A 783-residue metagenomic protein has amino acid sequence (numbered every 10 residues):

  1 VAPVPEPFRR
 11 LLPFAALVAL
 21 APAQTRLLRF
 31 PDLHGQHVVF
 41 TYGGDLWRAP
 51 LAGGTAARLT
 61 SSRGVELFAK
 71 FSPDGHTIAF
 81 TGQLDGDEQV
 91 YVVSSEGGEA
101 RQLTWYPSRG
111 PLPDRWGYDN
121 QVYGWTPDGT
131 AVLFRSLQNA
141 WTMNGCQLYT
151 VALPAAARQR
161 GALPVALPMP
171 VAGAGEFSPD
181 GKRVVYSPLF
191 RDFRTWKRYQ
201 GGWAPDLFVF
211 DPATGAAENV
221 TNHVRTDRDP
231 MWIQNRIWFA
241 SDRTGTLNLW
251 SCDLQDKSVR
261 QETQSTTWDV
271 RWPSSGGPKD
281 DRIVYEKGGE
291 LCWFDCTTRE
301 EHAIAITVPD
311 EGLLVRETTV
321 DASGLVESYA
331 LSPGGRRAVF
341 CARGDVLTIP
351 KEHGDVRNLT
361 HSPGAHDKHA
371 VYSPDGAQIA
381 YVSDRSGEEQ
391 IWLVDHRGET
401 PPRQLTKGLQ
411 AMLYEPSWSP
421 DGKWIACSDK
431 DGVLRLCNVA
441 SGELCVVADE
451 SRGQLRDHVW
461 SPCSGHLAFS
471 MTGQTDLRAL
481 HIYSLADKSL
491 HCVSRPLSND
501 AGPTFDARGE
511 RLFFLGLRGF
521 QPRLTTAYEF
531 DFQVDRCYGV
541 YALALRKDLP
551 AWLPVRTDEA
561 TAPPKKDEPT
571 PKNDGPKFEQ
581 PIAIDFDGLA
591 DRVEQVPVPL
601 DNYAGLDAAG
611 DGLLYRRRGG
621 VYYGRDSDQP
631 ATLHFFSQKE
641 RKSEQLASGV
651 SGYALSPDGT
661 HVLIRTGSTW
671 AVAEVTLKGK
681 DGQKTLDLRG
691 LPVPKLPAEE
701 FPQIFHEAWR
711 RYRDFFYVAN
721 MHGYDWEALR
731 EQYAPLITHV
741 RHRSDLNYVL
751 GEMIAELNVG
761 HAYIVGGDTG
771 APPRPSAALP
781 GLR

Functional and structural regions predicted by a protein language model:
A15-A23: Hydrophobic h-region of N-terminal signal peptides that target proteins for export in Gram-negative bacteria
Q24-A49, L325-L347, P597-R618: Beta-strand-rich domains and repeat architectures in extracellular enzymes and scaffolds, especially beta-propellers
Q24-L28, G54-A56, D310-V326, I582-P599: A short helix->beta-strand "capping" segment at the edge of beta-propeller domains
D32-G35, A69-T77, Y123-A131, G175-R183 (+10 more regions): Blade-terminus and WD-like Trp-Asp/Gly-His loop motifs, strongest in beta-propeller folds
T41-W47, S61-E66, A79-S95, E99-N120 (+25 more regions): A flexible loop/linker signature enriched in serine peptidases of the S9 family
A155, Q404-K407, G422, G620-Y622 (+1 more regions): Flexible, low-complexity junctional segments that flank or bridge functional domains
R260-S274, H491-G502, L600-A604, K642-Y653: Conserved blade-ending motifs and adjacent loop-strand segments that build the rim/top face of beta-propeller domains
S332, G588-E644, E727, E731 (+1 more regions): Long hydrophobic segments that form regular secondary structure
